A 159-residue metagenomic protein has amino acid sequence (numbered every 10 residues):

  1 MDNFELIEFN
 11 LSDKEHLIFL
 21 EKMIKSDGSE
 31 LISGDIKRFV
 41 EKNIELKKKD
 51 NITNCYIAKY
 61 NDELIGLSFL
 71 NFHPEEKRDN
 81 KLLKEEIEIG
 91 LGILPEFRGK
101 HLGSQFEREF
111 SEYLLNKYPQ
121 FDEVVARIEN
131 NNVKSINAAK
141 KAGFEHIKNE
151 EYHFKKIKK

Functional and structural regions predicted by a protein language model:
M1-K42: A short, well-structured alpha-helix characteristic of acyl/acetyltransferase catalytic modules
S33-G90: Acetyl-CoA-dependent GNAT
T53, K81, F110, K117-Y118 (+1 more regions): Long, contiguous binding/interaction regions
I57, E88-L102, I128-E129: A short, internal acetyl-CoA/4′-phosphopantetheine-binding micro-motif in the GNAT/acyltransferase core
F72-I89, R98, K117-D122, E150-H153: A conserved beta-turn-beta hairpin within the catalytic core of GNAT-like acetyltransferases that forms part
E75, V125-R127, K140-K158: Conserved catalytic-core motifs of GNAT/GCN5-like acyltransferases
I93, G99-L114, N137-K141: Conserved acetyl-CoA-binding loop-helix of GNAT-fold acetyltransferases
V124-I136: Conserved beta-strand-loop-alpha-helix junction that forms the acyl-donor binding cleft
